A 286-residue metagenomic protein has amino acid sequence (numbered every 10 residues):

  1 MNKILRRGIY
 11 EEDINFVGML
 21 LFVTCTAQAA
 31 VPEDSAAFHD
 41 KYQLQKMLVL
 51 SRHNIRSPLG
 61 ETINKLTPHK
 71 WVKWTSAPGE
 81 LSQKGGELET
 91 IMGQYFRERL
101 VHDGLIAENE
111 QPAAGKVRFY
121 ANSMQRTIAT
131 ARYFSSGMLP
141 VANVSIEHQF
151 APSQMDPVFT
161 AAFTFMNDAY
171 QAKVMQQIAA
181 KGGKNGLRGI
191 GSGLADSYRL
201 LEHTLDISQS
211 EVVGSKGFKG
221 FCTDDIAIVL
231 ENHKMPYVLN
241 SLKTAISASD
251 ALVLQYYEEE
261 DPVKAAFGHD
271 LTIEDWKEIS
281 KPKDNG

Functional and structural regions predicted by a protein language model:
I4-F16: Bacterial N-terminal signal peptides that target proteins for export
N15-T24: Bacterial N-terminal signal peptides
A29-K116, N122-G286: Signature for phosphate-centric chemistry
